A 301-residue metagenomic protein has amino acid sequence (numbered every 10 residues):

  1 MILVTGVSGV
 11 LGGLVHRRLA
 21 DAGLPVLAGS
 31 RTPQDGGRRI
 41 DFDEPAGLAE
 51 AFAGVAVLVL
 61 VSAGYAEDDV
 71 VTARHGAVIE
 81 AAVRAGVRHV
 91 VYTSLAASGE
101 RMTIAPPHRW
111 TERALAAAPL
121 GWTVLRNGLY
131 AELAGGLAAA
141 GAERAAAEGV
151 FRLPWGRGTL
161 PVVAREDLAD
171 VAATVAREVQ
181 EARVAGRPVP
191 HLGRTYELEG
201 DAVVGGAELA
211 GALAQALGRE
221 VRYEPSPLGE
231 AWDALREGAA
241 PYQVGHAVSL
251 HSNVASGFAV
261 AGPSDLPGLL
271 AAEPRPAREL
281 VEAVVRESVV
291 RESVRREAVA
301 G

Functional and structural regions predicted by a protein language model:
M1-A28, T32, D43-P45, A53 (+4 more regions): Oxidoreductase cofactor-interface core, primarily capturing Rossmann-like NAD(P)-dependent enzymes
R38-I40, S226: Cofactor-binding loops of NAD(P)H-dependent oxidoreductases, dominated by short-chain dehydrogenase/reductases
E44-L48, E230-A231: Short acidic active-site motifs
A49, G76-I79, R165-A173, P263 (+1 more regions): Short, amphipathic alpha-helical "lid/cap" segments that border enzyme active or binding sites
F52, A56-V59, V91: N-terminal Rossmann-like NAD(P) cofactor-binding module of classical short-chain dehydrogenase/reductase
V61-S62, S94: Glycine-rich, N-terminal phosphate-binding loop of Rossmann-like dinucleotide-binding domains
A210-S256, A298-G301: Terminal hydrophobic/aromatic helix or amphipathic segment near a protein terminus
D265, L270-G301: Amphipathic terminal alpha-helices
